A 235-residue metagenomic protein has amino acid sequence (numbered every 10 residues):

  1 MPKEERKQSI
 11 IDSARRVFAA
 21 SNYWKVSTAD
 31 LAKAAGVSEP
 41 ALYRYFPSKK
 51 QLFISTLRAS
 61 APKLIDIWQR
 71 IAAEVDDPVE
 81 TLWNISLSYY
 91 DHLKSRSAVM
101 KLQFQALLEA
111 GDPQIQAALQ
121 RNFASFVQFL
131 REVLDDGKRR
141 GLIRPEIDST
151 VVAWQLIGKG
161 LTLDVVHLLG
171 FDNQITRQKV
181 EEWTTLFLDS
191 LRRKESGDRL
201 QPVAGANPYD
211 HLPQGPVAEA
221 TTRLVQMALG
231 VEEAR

Functional and structural regions predicted by a protein language model:
R6-S9, V17-Q51, S55: Helix-turn-helix
S13, V17, S88, H92 (+1 more regions): Amphipathic alpha-helical interface segments
A20-W24, E74-V75, R96, R140: Short coil/turn segments at alpha/beta junctions that flank glycine-rich nucleotide-binding fingerprints
S55, Q69-V99, S149-L156: Hydrophobic alpha-helical connector segments
R58-K63: Short, basic, alpha-helical segments at the C-terminal edge of helix-turn-helix-like DNA-binding modules
I71, L87-K94, L102-A110, L186-S190: Helix-loop "lid/cap" segments that line or gate small-molecule binding pockets
Q105, Q116, Q120, A124 (+2 more regions): Hydrophobic/aromatic-rich alpha-helical bundle segments in the mid-to-C-terminal region
T222-R235: Long, low-complexity, intrinsically disordered segments
